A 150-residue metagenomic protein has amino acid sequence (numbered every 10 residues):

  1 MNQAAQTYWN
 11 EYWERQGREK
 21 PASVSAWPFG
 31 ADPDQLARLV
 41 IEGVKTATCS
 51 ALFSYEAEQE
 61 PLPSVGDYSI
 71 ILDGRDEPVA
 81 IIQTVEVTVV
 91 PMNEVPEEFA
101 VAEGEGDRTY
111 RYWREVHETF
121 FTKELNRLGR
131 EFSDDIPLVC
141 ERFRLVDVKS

Functional and structural regions predicted by a protein language model:
M1-I81, V87-S150: Mixed-charge, low-complexity intrinsically disordered regions
